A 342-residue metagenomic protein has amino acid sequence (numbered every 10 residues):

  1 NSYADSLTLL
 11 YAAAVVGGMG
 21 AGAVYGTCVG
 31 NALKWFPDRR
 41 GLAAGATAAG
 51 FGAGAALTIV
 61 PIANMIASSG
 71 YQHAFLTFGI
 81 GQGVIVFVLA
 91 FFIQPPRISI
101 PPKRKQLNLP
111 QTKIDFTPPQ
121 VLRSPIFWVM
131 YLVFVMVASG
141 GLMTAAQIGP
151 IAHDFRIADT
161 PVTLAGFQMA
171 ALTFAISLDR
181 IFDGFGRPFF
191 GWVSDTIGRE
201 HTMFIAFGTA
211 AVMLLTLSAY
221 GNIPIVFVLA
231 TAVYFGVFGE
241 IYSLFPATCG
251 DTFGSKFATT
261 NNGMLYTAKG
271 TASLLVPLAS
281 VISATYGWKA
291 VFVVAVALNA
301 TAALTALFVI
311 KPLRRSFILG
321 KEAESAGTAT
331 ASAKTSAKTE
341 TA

Functional and structural regions predicted by a protein language model:
T8-G22, V135, V226-E240: Hydrophobic core of transmembrane alpha-helices in multi-pass small-molecule transporters, especially MFS/SLC-type
A14-A49, G254: Cytoplasmic helix-loop-helix junction between adjacent transmembrane helices in 12-TM secondary transporters
A55, T252-Y286: A late C-terminal transmembrane helix in Major Facilitator Superfamily
L57, P61-S69, A152-H153, V193-S194 (+1 more regions): Interfacial helix-cap and linker-helix signal at transmembrane-aqueous boundaries of multi-pass secondary transporters
H73-F92, F292-F308: Symmetry-related core transmembrane helices of the 12-TM Major Facilitator Superfamily/SLC fold
P95-D115, S316-G327: Flexible cytoplasmic inter-helical loops of multi-pass small-molecule transporters
P119-W192, V276: Extracytoplasmic gate region of multi-pass secondary transporters
A171-T248: C-terminal transmembrane helical hairpin of 12-TM major facilitator-type secondary transporters
